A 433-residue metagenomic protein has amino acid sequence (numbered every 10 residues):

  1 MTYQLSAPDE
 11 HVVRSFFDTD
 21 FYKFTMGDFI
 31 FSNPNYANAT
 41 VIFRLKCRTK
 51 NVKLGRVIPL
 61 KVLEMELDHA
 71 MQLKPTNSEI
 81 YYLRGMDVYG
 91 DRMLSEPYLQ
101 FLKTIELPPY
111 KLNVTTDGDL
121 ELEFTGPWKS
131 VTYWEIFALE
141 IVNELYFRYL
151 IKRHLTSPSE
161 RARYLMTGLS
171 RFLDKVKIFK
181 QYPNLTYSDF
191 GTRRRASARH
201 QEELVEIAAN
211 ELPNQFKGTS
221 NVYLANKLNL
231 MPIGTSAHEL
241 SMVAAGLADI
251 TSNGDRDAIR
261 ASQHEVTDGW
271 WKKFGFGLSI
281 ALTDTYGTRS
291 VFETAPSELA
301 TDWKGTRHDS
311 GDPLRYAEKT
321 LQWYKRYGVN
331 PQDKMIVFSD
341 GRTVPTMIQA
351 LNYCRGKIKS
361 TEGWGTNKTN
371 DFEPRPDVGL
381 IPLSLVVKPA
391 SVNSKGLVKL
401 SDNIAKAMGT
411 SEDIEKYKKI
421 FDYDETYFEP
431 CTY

Functional and structural regions predicted by a protein language model:
M1-E265, R375-G379, S384-Y433: Ordered alpha/beta subdomains of enzyme catalytic regions
P127, R193-R195, A237-H238, L282-T288 (+5 more regions): Active-site beta-loop-alpha junctions enriched in small/polar residues
A225, T306, A350: Conserved, mostly hydrophobic/aromatic
L228-N330: Glycine- and Gly-Pro-enriched alpha-helical subdomains that act as flexible, kink-prone "lid/hinge" or packing modules
G277-A281, R326-F338, G356-E362: Short beta-strand/loop segments at the ligand-binding rim of alpha/beta enzyme cores
G305, D309, K357-P376, P382: Glycine-rich phosphate-binding active-site loops on the catalytic face of alpha/beta enzymes
K319, W323, I358, G365-K368 (+2 more regions): Positively charged, amphipathic and often flexible ligand-engagement surfaces
R342-I358, N370-F372: Catalytic cores of alpha/beta
